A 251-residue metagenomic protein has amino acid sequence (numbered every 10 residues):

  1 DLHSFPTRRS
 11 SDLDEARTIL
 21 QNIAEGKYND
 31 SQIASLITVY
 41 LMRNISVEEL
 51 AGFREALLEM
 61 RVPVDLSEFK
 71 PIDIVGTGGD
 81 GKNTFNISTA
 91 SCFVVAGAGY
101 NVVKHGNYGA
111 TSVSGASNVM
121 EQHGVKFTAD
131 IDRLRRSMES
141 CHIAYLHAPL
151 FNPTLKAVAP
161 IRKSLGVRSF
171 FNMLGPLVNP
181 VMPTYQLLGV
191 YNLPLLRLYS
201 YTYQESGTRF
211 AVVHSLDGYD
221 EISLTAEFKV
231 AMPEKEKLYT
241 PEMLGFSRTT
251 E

Functional and structural regions predicted by a protein language model:
H3-S10: Short, small-residue-biased leader/transition segments that mark boundaries at the very start of proteins
S11-L58: N-terminal Rossmann-like NAD(P)+-binding subdomain of aldehyde/semialdehyde dehydrogenases
Q32-I33, V103-H105, V212-V213: Short beta-strand segments at enzyme active-site cores
I37, F85-C141: A glycine-rich phosphate/pyrophosphate-binding beta-strand-loop-alpha-helix module
N44-A110: Active-site cofactor/substrate anionic-group-binding motifs, chiefly glycine- and Lys/Arg-rich phosphate-binding loops
E55, A110, R135, P153 (+1 more regions): Positions that flank functional sites
V62, T84, G99, Q122-T128 (+1 more regions): Glycine-rich anion-binding loops and their surrounding alpha/beta cores
